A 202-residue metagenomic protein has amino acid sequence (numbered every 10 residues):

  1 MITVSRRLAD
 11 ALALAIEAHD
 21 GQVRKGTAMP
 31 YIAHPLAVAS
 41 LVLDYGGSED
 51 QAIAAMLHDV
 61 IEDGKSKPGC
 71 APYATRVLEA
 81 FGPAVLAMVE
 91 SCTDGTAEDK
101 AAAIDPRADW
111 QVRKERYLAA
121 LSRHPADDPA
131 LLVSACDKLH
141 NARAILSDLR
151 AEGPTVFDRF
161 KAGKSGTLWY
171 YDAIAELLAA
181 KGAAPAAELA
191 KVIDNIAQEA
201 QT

Functional and structural regions predicted by a protein language model:
M1-T202: Active-site helical microenvironments for divalent-metal-assisted chemistry
